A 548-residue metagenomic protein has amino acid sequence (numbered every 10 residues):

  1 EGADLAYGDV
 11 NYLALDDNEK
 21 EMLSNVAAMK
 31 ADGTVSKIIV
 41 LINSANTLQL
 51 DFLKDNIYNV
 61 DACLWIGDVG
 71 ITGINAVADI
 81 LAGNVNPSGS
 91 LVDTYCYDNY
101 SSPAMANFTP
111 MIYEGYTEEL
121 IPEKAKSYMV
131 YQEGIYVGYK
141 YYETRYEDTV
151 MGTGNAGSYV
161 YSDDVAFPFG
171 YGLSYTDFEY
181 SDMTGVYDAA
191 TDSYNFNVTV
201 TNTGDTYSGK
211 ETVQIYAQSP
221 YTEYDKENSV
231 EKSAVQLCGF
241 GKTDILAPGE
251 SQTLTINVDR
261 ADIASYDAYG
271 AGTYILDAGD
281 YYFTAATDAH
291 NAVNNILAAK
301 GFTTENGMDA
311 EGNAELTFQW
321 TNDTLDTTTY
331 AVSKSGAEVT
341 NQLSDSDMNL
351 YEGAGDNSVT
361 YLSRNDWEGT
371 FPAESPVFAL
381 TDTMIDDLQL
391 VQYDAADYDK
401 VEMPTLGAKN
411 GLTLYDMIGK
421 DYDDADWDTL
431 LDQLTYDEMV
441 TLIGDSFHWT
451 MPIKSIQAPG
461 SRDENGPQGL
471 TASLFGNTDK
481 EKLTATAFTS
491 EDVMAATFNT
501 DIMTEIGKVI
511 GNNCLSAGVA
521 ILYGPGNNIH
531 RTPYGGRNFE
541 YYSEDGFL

Functional and structural regions predicted by a protein language model:
E1-N528, Y542-D545: C-terminal non-catalytic regions of proteins with extracellular/luminal or membrane-system context
R531-L548: Active-site loop-helix segments enriched in His/Asp/Glu that coordinate and activate a nucleophilic water at divalent
